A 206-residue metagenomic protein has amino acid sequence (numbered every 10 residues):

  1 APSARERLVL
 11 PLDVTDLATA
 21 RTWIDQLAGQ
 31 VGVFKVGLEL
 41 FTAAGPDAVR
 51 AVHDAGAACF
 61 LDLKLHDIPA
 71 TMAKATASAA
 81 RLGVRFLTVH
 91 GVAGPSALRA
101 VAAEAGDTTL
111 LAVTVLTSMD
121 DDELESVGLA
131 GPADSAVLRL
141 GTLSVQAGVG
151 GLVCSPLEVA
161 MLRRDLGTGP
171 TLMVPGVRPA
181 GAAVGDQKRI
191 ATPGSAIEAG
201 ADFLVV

Functional and structural regions predicted by a protein language model:
A1-W23, H53, V159-G167: N-terminal amphipathic alpha-helix/helix-capping segment at the start of soluble metabolic enzymes
A4-L8, D67-G151, S155-A160, D165-M173 (+1 more regions): Conserved anion-binding
G29, A55, L82, A147 (+1 more regions): Structural motif
F34, L87, L152, L204-V205: Hydrophobic residues within beta-strands of alpha/beta enzymes
C59-F60, L110, L172, L204: Hydrophobic beta-strand scaffold residues
P175-I190, A199-V206: Catalytic-face loop-and-helix region of soluble metabolic enzyme cores
A196: Glycine-rich, flexible loop motifs
